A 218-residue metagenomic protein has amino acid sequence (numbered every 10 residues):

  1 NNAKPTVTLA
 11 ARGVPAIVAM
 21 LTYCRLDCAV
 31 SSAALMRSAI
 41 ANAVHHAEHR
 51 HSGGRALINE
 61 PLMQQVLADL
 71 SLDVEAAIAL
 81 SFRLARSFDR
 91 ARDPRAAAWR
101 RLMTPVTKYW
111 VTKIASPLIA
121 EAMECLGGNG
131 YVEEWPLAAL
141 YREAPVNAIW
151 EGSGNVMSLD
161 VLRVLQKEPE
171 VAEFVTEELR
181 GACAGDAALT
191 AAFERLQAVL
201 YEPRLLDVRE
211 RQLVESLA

Functional and structural regions predicted by a protein language model:
N1-R195: Internal glycine-rich alpha/beta core junctions
G181-A218: C-terminal amphipathic alpha-helical interaction region
